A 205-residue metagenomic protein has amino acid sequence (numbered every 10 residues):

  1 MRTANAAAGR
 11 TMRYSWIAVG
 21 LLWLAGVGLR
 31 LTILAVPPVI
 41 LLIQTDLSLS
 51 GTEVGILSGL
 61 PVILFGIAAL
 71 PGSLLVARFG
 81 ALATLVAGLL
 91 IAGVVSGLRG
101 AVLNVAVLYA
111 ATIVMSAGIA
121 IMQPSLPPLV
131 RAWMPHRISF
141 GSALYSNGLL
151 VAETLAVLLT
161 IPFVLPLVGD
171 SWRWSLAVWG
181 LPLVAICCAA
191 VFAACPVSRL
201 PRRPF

Functional and structural regions predicted by a protein language model:
I17-G51, A69-G72: Extracytoplasmic
L22-G26, R30, S96, N104-S116: Helical-face signature of the major facilitator-like transporter fold
R30, L34, S116-P124, T154: Small-residue-rich segments within alpha-helical transmembrane domains of MFS-like 12-TM solute carriers
L34, V62-L70, T154: Residue-level signature of mid-helix packing/kink "hotspots" within the transmembrane helices of 12-pass Major
I67-A106: Conserved MFS/SLC helix-loop-helix module at the cytosolic interface between two early adjacent transmembrane helices
L89, G93-S96, A111-T112, G180-C187: A generic transmembrane-helix signature of 12-TM secondary carrier transporters
N104-V107, H136-S198: Helix-loop-helix hairpin linking two adjacent transmembrane segments in secondary transporters
A111-G148: Cytoplasmic helix-loop-helix junction between adjacent transmembrane helices in 12-TM secondary transporters
